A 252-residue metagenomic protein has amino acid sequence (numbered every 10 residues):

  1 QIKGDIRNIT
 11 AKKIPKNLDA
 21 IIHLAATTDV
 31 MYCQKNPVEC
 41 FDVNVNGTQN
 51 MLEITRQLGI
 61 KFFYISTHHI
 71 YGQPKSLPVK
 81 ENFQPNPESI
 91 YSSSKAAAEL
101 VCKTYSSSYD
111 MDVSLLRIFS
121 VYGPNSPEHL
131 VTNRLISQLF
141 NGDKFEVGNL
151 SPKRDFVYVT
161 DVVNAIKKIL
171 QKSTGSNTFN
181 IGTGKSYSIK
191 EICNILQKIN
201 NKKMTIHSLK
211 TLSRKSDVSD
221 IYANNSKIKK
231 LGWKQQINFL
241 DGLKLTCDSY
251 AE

Functional and structural regions predicted by a protein language model:
D5, G142-E252: C-terminal substrate-binding subdomain of Rossmann-fold SDR/epimerase-dehydratase oxidoreductases
I6-D42: NAD(P)H-binding glycine-rich loop region in Rossmannoid oxidoreductase-like domains and their noncatalytic homologs
H23, Q49-I90: Conserved Rossmann-fold NAD(P)-dependent oxidoreductase catalytic core, especially the SDR/UDP-sugar
A25, F63-H68, E88, R117-F119 (+2 more regions): Active-site beta-alpha turn of Rossmann-fold NAD(P)-dependent dehydrogenases/reductases
M31-V38, Q73-L77, P127-E128: Conserved catalytic-core motifs of eukaryotic protein kinase domains, centered on the activation segment
S76-L77, L100-D155, V159-K168, G184 (+1 more regions): NAD(P)-dependent short-chain dehydrogenase/reductase
I90-A98: Active-site helix of classical SDR
